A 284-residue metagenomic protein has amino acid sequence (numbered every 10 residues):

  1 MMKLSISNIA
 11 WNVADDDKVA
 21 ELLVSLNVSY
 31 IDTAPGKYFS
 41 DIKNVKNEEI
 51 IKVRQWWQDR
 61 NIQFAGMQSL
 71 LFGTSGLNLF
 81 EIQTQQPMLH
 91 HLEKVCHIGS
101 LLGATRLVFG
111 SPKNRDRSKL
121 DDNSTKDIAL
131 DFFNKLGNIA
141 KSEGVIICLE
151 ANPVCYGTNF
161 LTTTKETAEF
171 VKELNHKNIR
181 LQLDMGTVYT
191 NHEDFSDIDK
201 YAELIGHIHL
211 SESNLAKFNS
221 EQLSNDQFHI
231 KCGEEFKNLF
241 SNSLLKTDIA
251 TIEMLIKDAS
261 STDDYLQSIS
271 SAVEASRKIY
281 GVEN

Functional and structural regions predicted by a protein language model:
M1-S5, V13-N27, Q58, L89 (+4 more regions): Histidine-acidic metal/acid-base catalytic patches
I6-D17, K46-R54: N-terminal-biased segments
S7, D41, Q83, C155-T158 (+2 more regions): Conserved short-loop catalytic and cofactor-binding motifs
A10-N12, P35-K37, L70-G73, K113-R115 (+4 more regions): Active-site-proximal loop/turn and secondary-structure-junction residues that shape catalytic pockets, frequently
D17-K18, G76-R180, T190, D263-S268: Active-site acidic/histidine proton-transfer and metal-coordination neighborhood in alpha/beta enzyme cores
S29, T33-D127, L244-T251, I256-D258: Structural motif corresponding to the early beta-alpha repeats
Y30, C148-L149, Q182-L183, T251: Generic enzyme active-site microenvironment
E49-D59, F132-A140, D197, E235-L239: Catalytic-core regions built around general acid/base machinery
